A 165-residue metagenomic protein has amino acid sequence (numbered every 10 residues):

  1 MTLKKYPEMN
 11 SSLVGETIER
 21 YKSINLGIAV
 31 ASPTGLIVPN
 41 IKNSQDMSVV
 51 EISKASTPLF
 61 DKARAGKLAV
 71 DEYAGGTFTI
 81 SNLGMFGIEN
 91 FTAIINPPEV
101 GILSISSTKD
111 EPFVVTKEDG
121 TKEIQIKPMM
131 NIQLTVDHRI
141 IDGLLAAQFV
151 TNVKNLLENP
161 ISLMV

Functional and structural regions predicted by a protein language model:
M1-V165: C-terminal catalytic/motor cores of large multi-domain enzyme assemblies
